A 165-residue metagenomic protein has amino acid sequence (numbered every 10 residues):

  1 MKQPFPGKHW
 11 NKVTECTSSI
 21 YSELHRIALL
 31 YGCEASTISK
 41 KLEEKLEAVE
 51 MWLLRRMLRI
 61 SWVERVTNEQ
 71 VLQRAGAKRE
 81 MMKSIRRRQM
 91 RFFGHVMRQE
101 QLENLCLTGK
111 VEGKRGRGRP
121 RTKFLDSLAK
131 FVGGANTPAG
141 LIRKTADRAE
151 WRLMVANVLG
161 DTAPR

Functional and structural regions predicted by a protein language model:
M1-R165: Short linear motifs embedded in intrinsically disordered, charge-biased segments
